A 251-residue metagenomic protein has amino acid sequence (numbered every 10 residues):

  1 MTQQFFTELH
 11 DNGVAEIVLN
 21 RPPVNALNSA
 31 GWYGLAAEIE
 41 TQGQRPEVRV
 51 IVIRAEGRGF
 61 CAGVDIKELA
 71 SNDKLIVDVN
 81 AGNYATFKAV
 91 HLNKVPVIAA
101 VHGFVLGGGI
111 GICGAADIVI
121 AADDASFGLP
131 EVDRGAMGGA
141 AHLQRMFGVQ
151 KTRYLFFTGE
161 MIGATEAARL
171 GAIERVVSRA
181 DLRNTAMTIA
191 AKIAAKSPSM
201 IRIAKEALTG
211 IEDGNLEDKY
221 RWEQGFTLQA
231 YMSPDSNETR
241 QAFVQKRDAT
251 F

Functional and structural regions predicted by a protein language model:
M1-E56, L92: Conserved CoA-thioester-binding segment of acyl-CoA-metabolizing enzymes
M1-L19, M161-A194, R202-E212, T239-F251: Amphipathic alpha-helical segments at domain termini/boundaries
W32, I66, N83, A140 (+4 more regions): A general structural signal for well-ordered alpha-helical segments in protein cores
Y33-G34, T41, E47, A55-A89 (+2 more regions): Glycine- (often His-adjacent) and acidic-residue-rich active-site loop that binds/positions the CoA thioester
A89-S199, M232-S233, E238: Crotonase-fold acyl-CoA enzyme core
